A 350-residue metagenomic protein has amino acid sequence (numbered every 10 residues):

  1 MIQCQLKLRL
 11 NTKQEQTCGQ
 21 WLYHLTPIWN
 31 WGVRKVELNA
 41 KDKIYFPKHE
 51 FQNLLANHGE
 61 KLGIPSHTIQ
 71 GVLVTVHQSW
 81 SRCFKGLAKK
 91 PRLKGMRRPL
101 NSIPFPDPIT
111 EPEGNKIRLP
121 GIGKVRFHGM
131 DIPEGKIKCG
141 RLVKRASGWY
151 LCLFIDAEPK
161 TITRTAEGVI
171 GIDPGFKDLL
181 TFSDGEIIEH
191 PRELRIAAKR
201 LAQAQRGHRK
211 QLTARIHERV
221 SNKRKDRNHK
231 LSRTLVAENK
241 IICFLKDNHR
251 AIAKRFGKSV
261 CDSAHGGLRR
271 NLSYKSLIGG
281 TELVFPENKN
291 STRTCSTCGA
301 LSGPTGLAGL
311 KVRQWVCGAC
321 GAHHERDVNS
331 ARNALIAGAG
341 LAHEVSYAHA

Functional and structural regions predicted by a protein language model:
M1-I69: Gly/serine-rich nucleotide phosphate-binding loop at the start of the catalytic core of nucleotide/ADP-ribose-handling
I2-Q5, T12, Q16, P27 (+2 more regions): Positively charged, helix-rich recognition surfaces that bind polyanionic ligands
G32, G71-F84, V328-L341: Stable alpha-helical structural segments in soluble proteins, enriched in small hydrophobic residues
V33-A40, W80, F84-P91, A157: Long, hydrophobic, amphipathic alpha-helical segments used as structural scaffolds
Y45, H49, G63, H67-Q70 (+5 more regions): An alpha-helix initiation/capping motif
H49-R145: Acidic carboxylate diad motif detector
